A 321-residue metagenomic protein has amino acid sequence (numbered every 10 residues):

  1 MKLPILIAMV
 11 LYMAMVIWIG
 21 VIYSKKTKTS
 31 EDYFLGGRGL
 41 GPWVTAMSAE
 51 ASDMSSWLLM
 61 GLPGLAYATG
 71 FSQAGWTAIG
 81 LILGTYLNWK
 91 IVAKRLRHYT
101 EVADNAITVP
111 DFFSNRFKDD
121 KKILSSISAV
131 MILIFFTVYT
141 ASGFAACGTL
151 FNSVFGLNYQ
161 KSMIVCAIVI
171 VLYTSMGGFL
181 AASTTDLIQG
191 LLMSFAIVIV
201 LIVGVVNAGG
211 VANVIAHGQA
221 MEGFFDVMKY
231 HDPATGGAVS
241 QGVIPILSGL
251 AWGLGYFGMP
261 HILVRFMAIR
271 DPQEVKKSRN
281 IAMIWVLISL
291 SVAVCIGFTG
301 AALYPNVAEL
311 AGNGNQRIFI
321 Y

Functional and structural regions predicted by a protein language model:
M1-M60, T174-G177, G190: Membrane-interface "cap" regions at the ends of multi-pass membrane proteins
K2-A14, A74-L87, G242-A251: Alpha-helical transmembrane segments
A8-V21, D53-G61, I82-R95, A167-S175 (+1 more regions): Central hydrophobic cores of alpha-helical transmembrane segments in multi-pass inner-membrane proteins across all
W18-L35, Q73-T77, I107-F112, T137-T140 (+2 more regions): Hydrophobic alpha-helical transmembrane segments
I22-K25, S52-S56, E101-D104, F136-G143 (+1 more regions): Short helix-coil transition sites and intra-membrane helix breaks within transmembrane domains of multi-pass
L35-L40, V44, G61-A78, S114 (+1 more regions): Loop-to-helix junctions at membrane interfaces in multi-pass transport proteins
Y67-M176, R265-Y321: Helix-loop-helix junctions that connect adjacent transmembrane helices in secondary transporters/permeases, recognized
